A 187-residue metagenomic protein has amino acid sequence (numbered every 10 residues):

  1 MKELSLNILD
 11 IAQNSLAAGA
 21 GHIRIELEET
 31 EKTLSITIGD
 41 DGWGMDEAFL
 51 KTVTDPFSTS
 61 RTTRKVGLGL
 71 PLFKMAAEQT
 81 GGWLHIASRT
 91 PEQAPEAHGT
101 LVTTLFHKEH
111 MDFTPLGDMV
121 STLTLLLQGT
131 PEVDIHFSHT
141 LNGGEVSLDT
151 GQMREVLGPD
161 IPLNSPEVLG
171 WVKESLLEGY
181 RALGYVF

Functional and structural regions predicted by a protein language model:
K2, E78-F187: Flexible, glycine-/charge-rich segments associated with ATP-binding catalytic modules
K2-D10: Conserved alpha-helix in the HATPase_c
L6-N7, L16-G67, L72, Q79-M111 (+1 more regions): Conserved beta-strand-loop-beta-strand hairpin that lines the nucleotide-binding pocket of ATP/GTP-utilizing enzymes
I11, F73, L123: Aromatic/hydrophobic pocket-lining residues that form π-stacking "cages" and hydrophobic walls in ligand
